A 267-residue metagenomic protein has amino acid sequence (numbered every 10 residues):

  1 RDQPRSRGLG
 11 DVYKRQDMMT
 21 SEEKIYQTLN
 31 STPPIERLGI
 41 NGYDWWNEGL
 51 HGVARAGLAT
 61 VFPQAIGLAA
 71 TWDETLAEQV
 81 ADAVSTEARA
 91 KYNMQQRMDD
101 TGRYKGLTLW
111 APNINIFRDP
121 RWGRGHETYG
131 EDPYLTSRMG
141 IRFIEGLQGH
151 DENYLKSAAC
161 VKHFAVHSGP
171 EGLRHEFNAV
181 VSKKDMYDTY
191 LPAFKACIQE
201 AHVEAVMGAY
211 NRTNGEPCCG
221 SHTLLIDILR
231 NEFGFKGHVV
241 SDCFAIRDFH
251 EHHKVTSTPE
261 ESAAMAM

Functional and structural regions predicted by a protein language model:
P4: Cationic, low-complexity basic patches in intrinsically disordered or flexible, solvent-exposed regions
R7-M267: Glycoside hydrolase catalytic-domain context in secreted enzymes
